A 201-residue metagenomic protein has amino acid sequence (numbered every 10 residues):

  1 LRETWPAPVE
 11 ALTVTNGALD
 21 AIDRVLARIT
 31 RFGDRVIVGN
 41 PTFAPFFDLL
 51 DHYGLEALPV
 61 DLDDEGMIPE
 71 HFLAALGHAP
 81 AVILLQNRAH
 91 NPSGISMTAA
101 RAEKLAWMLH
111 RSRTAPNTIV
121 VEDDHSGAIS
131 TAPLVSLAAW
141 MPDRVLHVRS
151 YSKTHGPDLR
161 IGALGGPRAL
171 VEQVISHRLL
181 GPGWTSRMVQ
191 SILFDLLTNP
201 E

Functional and structural regions predicted by a protein language model:
L1-N117, A128-L146: Conserved core of the PLP fold type I
V38, E122-D123: Hydrophobic residues in beta-strands of the RecA-like P-loop NTPase core, especially within AAA+ ATPase
D51, S93, T131-A138, S152 (+3 more regions): Localized chelating/binding microdomains that coordinate divalent metal ions or stabilize phosphate-bearing
R88, D124-S126, Y151: Short strand-turn motif at the edge of the Rossmann-like AdoMet-binding core
S96, P116, V120, G165 (+1 more regions): Residue-level detector of secondary-structure boundary/capping sites
L146-H147, K153-E201: PLP-dependent aminotransferase class I/II
